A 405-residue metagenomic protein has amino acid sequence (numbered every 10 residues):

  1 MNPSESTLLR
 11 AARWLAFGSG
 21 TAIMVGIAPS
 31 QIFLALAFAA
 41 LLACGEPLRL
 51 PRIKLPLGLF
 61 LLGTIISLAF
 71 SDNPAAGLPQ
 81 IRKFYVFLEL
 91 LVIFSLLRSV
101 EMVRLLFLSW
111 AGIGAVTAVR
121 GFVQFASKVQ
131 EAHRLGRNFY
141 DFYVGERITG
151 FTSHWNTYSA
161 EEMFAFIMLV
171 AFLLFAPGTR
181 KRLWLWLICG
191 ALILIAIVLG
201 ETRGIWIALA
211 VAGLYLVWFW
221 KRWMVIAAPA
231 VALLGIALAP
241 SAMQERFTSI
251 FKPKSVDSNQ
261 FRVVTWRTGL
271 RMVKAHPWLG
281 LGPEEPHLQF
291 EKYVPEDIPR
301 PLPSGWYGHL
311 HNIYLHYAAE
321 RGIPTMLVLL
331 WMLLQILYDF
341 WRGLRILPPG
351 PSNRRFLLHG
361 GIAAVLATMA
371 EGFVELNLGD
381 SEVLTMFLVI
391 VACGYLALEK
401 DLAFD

Functional and structural regions predicted by a protein language model:
M1-P79, L88, S95-A111, F175-L183 (+3 more regions): Transmembrane signal-anchor hairpin modules in multi-pass inner-membrane enzymes, especially those that act on
A11-S19, P56, F340-V374, I390: Loop-to-helix entry and N-terminal half of a specific, functionally important transmembrane alpha helix in multi-pass
A12-F17, N138-F151, L302-L315: Juxtamembrane membrane-water interface segments that cap and precede transmembrane helices
M24-I32, P79-R82, G150-A165, G204 (+2 more regions): Membrane-interface micro-motifs in multi-pass membrane enzymes
L34-A37, I66, R104-V144, G150-F219 (+6 more regions): Alpha-helical transmembrane segments of multi-pass inner-membrane proteins
A35-L42, M332-Q335, L358-D405: Transmembrane alpha-helices of multi-pass inner-membrane enzymes
V119, A126, V217-S258, R267-A275 (+2 more regions): A membrane-periplasm/extracellular boundary helix in multi-pass inner-membrane enzymes that assemble envelope glycans
P253-R267, L279-R321: Long extracytoplasmic/lumenal interhelical loops at the membrane interface of multi-pass membrane proteins
